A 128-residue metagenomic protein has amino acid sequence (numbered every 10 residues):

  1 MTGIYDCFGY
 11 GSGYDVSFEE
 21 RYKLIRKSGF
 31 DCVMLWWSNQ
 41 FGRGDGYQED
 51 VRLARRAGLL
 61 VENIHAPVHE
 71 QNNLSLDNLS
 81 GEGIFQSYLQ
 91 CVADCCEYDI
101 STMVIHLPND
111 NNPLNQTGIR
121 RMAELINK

Functional and structural regions predicted by a protein language model:
M1-Q90, C96-E97: N-terminal pre-domain/capping segments
N73-K128: Active-site acidic/histidine proton-transfer and metal-coordination neighborhood in alpha/beta enzyme cores
